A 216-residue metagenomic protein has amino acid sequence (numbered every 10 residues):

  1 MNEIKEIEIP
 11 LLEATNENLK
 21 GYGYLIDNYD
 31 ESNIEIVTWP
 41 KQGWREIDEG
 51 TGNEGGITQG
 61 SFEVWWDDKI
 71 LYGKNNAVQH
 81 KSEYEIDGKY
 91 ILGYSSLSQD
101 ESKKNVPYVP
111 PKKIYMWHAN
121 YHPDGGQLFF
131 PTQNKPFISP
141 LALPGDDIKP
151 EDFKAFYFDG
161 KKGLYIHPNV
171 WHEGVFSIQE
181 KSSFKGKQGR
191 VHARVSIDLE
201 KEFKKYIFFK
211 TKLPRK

Functional and structural regions predicted by a protein language model:
M1-A155, R190-L199, F209-K216: Non-catalytic, conserved peripheral segments adjacent to functional cores
A142, N169, F176, K187-G189: Surface loops and adjacent helix of pleckstrin homology
Y157-V175, Q179: Conserved metal-binding segment of the jelly-roll/cupin
E180-R194: A short hydrophobic beta-strand segment most commonly corresponding to one strand of the jelly-roll/cupin
